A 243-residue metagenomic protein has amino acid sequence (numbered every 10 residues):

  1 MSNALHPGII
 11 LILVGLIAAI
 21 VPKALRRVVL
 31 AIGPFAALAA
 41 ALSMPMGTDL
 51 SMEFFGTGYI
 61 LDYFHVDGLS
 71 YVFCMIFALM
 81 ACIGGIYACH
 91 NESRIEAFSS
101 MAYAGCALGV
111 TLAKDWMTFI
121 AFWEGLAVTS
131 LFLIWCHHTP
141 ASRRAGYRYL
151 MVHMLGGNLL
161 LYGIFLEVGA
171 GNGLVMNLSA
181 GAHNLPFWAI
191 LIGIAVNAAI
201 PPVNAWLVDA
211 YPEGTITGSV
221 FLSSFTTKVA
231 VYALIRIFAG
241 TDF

Functional and structural regions predicted by a protein language model:
M1-F98: Transmembrane helix-loop-helix hairpins at membrane boundaries of multipass inner-membrane proteins
M1-I10, V66-F77, W116-T129, G181-V196 (+1 more regions): Structural signature of hydrophobic alpha-helical transmembrane segments
V14-R26, M80-E92, L131-A145, L150 (+1 more regions): C-terminal ends of transmembrane helices
G15-I20, G85, G105-L112, F132 (+3 more regions): Alpha-helical transmembrane segments of multipass membrane proteins
R26-A37, R94-A102, F122-W123, A145-N158 (+1 more regions): Cytoplasmic-side transmembrane-helix entry/capping segments in multi-pass membrane proteins
D49-F64, A170-G181, I235-F243: Membrane-interface helix termini and inter-helical loops of multi-pass transporters
F98-L185, V196: Alpha-helical multi-pass transmembrane bundles of energy-transducing inner-membrane proteins
N184, W188-F243: Short helix-boundary/re-entrant hairpin motifs in multi-pass inner-membrane proteins
